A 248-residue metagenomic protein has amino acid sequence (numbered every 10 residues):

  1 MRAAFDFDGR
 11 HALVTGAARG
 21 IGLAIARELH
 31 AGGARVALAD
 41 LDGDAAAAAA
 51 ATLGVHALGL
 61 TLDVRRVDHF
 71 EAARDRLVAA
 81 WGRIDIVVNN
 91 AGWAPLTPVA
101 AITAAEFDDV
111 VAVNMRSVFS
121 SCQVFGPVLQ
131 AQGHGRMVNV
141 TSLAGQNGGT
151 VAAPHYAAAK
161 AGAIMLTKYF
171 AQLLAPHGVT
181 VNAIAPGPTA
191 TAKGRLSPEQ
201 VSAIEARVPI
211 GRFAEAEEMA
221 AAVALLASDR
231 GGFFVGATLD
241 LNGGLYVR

Functional and structural regions predicted by a protein language model:
F7-V36: Canonical Rossmann dinucleotide-binding motif of NAD(H)/NADP(H)-dependent dehydrogenases/reductases, specifically
P98-V99, T103-V111, I204: Substrate-binding pocket helix/loop in short-chain dehydrogenase/reductase
C122, A159, T167: Active-site helix of classical SDR
P127, Q172-L173, G232: Alpha-helical segment proximal to the catalytic Tyr-Lys
S142: Residue(s) in the substrate-gating loop at a strand-loop-helix junction that position the organic substrate next
A175, T180, F234-G236, N242: Short, small/polar-rich loop/turn modules that mediate ligand/substrate recognition or access, typified
V208-M219, R230: A conserved structural motif in NAD(P)-dependent oxidoreductases
